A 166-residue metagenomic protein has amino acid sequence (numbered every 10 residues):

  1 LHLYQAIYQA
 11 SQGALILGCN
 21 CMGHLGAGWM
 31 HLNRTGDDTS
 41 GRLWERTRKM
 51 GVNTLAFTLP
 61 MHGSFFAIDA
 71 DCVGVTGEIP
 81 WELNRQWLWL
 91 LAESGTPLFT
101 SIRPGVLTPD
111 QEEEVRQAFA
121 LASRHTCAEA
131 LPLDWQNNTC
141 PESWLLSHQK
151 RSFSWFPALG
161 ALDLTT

Functional and structural regions predicted by a protein language model:
H2-L107: Glycan-recognition surfaces
Q5, Q9-Q12, Q86, Q111 (+3 more regions): Residue-identity detector for glutamine
N33, R42, V115-A120, P141: Alpha-helix boundary/capping detector
D37-D38, D69-D71, D110, E129 (+2 more regions): Acidic-enriched, low-complexity/disordered segments with a strong bias for Aspartate over Glutamate
P80-E82, T108-E113, S143-L146: Short, structured coil/loop segments at alpha-helix boundaries
L88, G95-W135: Aromatic- and carboxylate-lined catalytic core of secreted/periplasmic carbohydrate-active enzymes
L91-S94, F99, D134-T166: Carbohydrate-binding surface patches
